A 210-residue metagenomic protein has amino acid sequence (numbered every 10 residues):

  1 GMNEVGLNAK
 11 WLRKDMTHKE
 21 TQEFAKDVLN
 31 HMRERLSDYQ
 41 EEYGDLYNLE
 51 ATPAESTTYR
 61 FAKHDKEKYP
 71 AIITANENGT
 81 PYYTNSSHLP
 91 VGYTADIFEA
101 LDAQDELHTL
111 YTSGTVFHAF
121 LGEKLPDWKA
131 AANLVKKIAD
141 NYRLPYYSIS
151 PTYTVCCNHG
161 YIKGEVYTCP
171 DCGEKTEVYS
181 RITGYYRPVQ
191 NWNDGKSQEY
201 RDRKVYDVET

Functional and structural regions predicted by a protein language model:
G1-T210: Long, C-terminal-biased catalytic regions of enzyme "large/alpha" subunits
